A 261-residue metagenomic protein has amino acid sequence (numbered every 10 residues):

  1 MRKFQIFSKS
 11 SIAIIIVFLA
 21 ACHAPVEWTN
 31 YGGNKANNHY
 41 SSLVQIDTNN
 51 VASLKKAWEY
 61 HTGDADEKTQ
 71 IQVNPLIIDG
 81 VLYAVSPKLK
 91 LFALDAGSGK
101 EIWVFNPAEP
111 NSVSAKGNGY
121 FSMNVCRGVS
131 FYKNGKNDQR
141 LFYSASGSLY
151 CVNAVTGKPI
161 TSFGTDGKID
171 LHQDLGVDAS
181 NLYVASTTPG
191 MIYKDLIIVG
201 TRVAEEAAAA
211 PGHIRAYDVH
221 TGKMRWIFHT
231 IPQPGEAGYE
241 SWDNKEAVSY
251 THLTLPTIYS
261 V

Functional and structural regions predicted by a protein language model:
R2-I12: Bacterial N-terminal signal peptides that target proteins for export
P25-D66, K100-N118, K158-A179, K223-T230 (+1 more regions): Aromatic (tryptophan-biased) beta-strands that constitute blades/sheets of beta-rich domains
V44-D47, V51-Y132, Y143, L149-A154 (+1 more regions): N-terminal cofactor/phosphate-binding cores enriched in small/glycine residues, especially glycine-rich loops such as
D79-G80, D138-Q139, D195: Short coil/turn segments that connect the beta-strands within blades of beta-propeller domains
A115-G117, F121-F131, A145-L149, A154-M191 (+3 more regions): Asp-box/WD-like beta-propeller blade repeats and closely related beta-sheet repeat scaffolds
G212-K223: Beta-propeller blade signature
T251-T257: Conserved small/polar residues in nucleotide/adenosyl-binding loops
